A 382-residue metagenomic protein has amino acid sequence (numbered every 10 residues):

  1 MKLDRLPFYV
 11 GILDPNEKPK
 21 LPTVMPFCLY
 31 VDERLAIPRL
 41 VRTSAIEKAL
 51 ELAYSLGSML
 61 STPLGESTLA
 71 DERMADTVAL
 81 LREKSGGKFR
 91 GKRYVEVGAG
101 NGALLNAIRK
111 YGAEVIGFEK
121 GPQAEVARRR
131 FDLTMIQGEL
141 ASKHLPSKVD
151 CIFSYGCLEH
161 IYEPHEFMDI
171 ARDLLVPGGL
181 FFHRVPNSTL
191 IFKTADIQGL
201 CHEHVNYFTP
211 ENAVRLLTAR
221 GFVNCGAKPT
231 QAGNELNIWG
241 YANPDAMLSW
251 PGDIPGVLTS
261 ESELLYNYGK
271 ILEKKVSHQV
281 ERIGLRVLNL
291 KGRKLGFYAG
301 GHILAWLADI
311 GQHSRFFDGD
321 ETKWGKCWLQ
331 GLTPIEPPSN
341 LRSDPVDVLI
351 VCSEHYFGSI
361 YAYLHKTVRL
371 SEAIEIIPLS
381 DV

Functional and structural regions predicted by a protein language model:
M1-R42: N-terminal auxiliary segments of SAM/dcSAM-dependent transferases
T23-P26, A36-A127, C201, N206 (+3 more regions): Extended interfacial segments that mediate partner engagement and assembly in macromolecular machines
F27-L29, N234-W239: Short hydrophobic/aromatic beta-strand or adjacent loop that forms the aromatic wall/cage of a ligand/substrate-binding
V78-A195, Y207-F222, G301-W306, F316-W324 (+2 more regions): Conserved SAM-binding loop
I116, T134-I136, K228, E336 (+1 more regions): General small-molecule cofactor/ligand-binding pocket signal
D132-I136, G199-H202, T333: Short, hinge-like loop/turn segments at secondary-structure boundaries
F222-G233: Conserved S-adenosyl-L-methionine
W239-V382: Hydrophobic, well-ordered beta-alpha structural blocks that scaffold small-molecule cofactor pockets
